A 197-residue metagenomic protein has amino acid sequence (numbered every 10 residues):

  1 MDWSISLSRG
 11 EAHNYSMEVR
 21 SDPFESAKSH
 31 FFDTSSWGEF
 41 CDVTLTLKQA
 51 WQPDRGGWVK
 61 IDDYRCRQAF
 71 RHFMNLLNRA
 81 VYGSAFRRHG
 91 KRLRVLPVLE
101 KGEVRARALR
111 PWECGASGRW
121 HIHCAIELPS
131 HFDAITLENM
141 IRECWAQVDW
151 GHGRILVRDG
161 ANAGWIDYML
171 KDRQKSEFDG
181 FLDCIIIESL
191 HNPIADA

Functional and structural regions predicted by a protein language model:
M1-W120, L128-A197: Right-hand nucleic-acid polymerase module
